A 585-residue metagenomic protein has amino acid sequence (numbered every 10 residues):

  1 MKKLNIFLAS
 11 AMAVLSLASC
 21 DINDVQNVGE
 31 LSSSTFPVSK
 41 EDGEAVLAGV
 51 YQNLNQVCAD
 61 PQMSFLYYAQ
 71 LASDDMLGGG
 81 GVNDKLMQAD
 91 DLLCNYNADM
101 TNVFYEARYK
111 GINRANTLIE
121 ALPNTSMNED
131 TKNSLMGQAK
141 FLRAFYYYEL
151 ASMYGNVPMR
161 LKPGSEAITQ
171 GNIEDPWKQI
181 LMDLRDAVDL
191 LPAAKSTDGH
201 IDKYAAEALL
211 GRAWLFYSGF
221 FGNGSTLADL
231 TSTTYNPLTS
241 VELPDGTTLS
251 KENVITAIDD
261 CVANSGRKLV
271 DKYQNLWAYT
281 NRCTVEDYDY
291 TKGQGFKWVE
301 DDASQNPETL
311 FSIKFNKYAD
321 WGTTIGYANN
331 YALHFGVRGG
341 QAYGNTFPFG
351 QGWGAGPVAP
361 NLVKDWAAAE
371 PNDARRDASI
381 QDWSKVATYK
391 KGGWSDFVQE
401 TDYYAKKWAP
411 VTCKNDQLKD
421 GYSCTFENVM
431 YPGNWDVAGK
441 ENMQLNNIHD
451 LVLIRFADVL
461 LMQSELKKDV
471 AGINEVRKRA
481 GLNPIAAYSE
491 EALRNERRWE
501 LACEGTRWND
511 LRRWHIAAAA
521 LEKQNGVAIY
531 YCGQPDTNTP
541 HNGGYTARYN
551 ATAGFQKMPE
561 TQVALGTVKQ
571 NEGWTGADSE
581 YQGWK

Functional and structural regions predicted by a protein language model:
K3-L4, S16-E41, A144, I180 (+5 more regions): Bacterial Sec-dependent N-terminal signal peptides
A9-S16: Bacterial N-terminal signal peptides
A18-I22, R108-Y109, N236-L249, W277-V337 (+4 more regions): Long, intrinsically disordered, low-complexity segments
D21-K85, H200, Y204, R212-T401: An aromatic- and glycine-enriched ligand-binding surface/loop that stacks and positions planar moieties
S32, S39-C58, G80-Y154, G164-H200 (+5 more regions): Conserved, well-structured interaction surfaces
L92-L93, E308, P357-I454, W584: Flexible, polar/acidic helix-loop-strand segments at domain edges
E149-M153, P158, K195, A213-S225 (+1 more regions): Short coil/turn linking the two alpha-helices of tandem helical-hairpin repeats
G155, D202, E207-L209, Q305-P307 (+4 more regions): Residues that flank catalytic or metal-binding motifs in active/ligand-binding sites
